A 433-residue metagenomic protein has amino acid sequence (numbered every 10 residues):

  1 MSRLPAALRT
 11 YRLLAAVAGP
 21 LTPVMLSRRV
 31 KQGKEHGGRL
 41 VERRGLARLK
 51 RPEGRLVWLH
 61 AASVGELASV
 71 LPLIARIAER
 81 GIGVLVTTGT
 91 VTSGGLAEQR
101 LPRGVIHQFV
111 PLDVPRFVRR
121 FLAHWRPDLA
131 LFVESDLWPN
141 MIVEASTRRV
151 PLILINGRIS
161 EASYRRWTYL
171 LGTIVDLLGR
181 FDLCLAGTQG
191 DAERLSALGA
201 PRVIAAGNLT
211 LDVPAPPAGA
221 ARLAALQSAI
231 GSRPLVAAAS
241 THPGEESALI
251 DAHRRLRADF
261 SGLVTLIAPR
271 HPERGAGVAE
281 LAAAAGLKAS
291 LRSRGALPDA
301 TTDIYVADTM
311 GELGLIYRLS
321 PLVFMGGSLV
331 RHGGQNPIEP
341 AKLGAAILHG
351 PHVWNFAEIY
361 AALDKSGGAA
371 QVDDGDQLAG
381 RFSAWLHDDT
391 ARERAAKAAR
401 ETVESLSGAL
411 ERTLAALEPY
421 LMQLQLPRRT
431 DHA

Functional and structural regions predicted by a protein language model:
M1-A433: Nucleotide-activated sugar donor-binding and catalytic core shared by glycosyltransferases and related lipid-linked
